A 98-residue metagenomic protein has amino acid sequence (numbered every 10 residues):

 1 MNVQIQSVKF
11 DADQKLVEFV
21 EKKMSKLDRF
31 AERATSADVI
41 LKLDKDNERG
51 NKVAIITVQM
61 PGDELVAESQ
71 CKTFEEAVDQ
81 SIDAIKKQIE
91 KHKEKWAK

Functional and structural regions predicted by a protein language model:
M1-K98: N-terminal, polar/charged subdomain of small-to-medium soluble alpha/beta proteins
